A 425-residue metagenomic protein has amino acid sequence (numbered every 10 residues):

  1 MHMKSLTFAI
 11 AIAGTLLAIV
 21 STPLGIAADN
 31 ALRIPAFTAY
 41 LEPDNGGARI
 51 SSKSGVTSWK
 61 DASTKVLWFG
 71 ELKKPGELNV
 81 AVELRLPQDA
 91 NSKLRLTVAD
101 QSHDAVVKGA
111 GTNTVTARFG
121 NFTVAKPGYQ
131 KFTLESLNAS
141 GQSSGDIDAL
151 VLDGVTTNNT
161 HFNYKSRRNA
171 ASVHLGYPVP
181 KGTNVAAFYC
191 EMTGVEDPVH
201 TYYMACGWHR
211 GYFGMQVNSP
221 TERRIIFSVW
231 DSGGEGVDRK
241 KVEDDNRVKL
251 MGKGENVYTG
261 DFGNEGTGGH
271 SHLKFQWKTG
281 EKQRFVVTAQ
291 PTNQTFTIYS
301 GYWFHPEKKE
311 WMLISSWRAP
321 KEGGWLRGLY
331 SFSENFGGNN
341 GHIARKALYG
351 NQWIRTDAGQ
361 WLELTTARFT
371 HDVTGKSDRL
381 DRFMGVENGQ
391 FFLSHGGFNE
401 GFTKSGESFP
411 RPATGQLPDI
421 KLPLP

Functional and structural regions predicted by a protein language model:
M1-S5: N-terminal secretory signal peptides that target proteins for export/translocation
A9-V20: Bacterial N-terminal signal peptides
I26-Q276, R284-P291, T295-P425: Extracytoplasmic
